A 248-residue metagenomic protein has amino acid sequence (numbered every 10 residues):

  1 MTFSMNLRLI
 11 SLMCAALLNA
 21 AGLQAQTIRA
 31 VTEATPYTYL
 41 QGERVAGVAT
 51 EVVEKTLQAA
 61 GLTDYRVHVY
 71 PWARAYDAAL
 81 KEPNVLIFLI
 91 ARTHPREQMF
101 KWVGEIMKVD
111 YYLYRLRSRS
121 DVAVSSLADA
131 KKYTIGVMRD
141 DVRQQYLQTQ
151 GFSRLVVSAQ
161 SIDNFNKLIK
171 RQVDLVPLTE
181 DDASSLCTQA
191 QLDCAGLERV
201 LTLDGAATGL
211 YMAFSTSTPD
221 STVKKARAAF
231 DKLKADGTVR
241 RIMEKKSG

Functional and structural regions predicted by a protein language model:
A25-M99, V137, D236: Extracytoplasmic small-molecule ligand-binding "clamshell" domains of the periplasmic binding protein/Venus flytrap
E33-A34, V109-Y112, L192-R227: Periplasmic-binding protein-like
T50-A60, G209-E244: Extended ligand-binding regions for polar small-molecule ligands
A59, H68-V69, A73-V85, K101 (+3 more regions): Short helices/loops that flank or line small-molecule/ion binding pockets
T63, V142-L155, C194-A195, A228-G248: Ligand-binding clefts/hinges and TM-proximal coupling segments of bilobed small-molecule sensing domains
D64-P71, V137, S153-K167, V200-L201: Short beta-strand-to-loop elements that line the ligand-binding cleft of bilobed periplasmic-binding protein-like
F88-Q98, D174-A206: A ligand-binding cleft/hinge motif common to bilobed small-molecule-binding domains
R115-T134: Flexible hinge/capping segments at coil-to-helix
